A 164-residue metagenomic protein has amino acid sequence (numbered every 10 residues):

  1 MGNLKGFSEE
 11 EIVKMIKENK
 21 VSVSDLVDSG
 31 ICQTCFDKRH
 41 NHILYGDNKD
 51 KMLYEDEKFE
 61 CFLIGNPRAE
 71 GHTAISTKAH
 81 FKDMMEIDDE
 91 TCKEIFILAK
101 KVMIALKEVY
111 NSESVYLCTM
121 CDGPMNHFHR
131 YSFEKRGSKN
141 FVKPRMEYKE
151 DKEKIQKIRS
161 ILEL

Functional and structural regions predicted by a protein language model:
M1-A79, E163-L164: Active-site microenvironments that recognize anionic phosphate/pyrophosphate groups
F7, Y148-L164: MPN/JAMM (Mov34/JAB) isopeptidase/deubiquitinase module and associated MPN-bearing subunits/adaptors in ubiquitin
I43-L44, E108-S114: A short, surface-exposed loop/turn module that caps and links secondary-structure elements
F59, P67-A69, F81-K82, K100-V102 (+1 more regions): Short, charged/polar surface micro-motifs in flexible loops or helix N-caps
E60-L63, S114-C118: A short linear hydrophobic-aromatic micro-motif
H72, T77, Y116-C118, D122-V142: Histidine-centered divalent-metal-coordination microenvironment in nucleic-acid enzymes
T73-F96, K143-K149: Short histidine-centered catalytic/ligand-binding loop motif
I87-V109, K152-K157: Long, well-ordered alpha-helical scaffolding segments within enzyme catalytic domains, especially pronounced
